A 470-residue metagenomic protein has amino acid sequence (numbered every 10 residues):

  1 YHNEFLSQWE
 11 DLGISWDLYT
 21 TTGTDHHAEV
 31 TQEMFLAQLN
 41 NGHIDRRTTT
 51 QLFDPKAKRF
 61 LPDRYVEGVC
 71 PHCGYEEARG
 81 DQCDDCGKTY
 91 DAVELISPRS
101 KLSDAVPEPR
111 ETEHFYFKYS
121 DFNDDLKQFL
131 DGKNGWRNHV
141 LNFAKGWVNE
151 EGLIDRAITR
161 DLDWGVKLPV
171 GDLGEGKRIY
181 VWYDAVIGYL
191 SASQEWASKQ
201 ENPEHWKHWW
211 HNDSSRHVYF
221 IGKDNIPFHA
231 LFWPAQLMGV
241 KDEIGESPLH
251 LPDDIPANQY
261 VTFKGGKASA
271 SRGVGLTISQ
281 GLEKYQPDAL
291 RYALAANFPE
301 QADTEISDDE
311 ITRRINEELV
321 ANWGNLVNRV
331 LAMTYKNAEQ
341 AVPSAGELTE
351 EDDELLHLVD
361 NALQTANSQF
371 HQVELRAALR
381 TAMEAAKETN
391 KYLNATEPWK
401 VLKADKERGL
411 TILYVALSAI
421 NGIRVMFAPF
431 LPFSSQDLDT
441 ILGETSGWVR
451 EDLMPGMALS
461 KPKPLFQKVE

Functional and structural regions predicted by a protein language model:
Y1-R47, R59, P71, G135: N-terminal Rossmann-like or analogous alpha/beta NTP/dinucleotide-binding catalytic cores that position adenine
N3-S7, E33, E318, N322-R329 (+3 more regions): A non-catalytic, amphipathic alpha-helix used as a structural packing/dimerization or gating element in enzyme scaffolds
L6-W9, F35, L39, I154 (+8 more regions): Structural signal for well-ordered, non-membrane alpha-helices
T20-T22, H26-V30, C73, I96-K336 (+1 more regions): Structured secondary-structure scaffolds
R47-L52, K56-A57, G68-G87, P98-L102 (+3 more regions): Basic, alpha-helical terminal appendages of large translation-related enzymes
L61, E77-A78, Y90, V106-E108: Cys/His-rich microdomains that often coordinate metals
D224-I226, W233, L294-N297, Q301 (+5 more regions): Active-site-proximal binding-pocket segments
